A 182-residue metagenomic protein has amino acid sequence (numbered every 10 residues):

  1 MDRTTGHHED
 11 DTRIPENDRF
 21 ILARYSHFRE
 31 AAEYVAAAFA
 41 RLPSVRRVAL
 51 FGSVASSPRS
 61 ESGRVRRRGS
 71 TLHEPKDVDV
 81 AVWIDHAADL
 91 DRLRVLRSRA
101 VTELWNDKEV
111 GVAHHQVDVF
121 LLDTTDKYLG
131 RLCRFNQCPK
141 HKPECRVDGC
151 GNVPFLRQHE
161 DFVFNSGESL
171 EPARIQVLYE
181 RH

Functional and structural regions predicted by a protein language model:
D2-P75, W83-H182: Catalytic core of pol beta-like nucleotidyltransferases
D79: Cell-envelope/extracellular polymer assembly enzymes that use nucleotide-activated donors
